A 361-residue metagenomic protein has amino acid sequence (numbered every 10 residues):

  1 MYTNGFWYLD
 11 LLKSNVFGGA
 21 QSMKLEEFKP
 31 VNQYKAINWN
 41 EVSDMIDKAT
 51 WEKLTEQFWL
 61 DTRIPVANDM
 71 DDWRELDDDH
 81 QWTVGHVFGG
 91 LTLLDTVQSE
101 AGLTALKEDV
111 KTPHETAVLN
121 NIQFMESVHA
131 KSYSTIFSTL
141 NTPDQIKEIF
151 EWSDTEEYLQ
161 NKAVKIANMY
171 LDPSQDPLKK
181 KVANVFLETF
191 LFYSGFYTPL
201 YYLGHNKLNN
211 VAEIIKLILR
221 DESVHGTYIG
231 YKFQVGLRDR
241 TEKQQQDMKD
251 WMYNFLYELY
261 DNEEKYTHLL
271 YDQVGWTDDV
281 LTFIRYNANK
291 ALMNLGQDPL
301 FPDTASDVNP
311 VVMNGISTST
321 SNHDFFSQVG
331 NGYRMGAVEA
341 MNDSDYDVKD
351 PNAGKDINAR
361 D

Functional and structural regions predicted by a protein language model:
Y8, L12, V16-D361: Non-heme di-metal
